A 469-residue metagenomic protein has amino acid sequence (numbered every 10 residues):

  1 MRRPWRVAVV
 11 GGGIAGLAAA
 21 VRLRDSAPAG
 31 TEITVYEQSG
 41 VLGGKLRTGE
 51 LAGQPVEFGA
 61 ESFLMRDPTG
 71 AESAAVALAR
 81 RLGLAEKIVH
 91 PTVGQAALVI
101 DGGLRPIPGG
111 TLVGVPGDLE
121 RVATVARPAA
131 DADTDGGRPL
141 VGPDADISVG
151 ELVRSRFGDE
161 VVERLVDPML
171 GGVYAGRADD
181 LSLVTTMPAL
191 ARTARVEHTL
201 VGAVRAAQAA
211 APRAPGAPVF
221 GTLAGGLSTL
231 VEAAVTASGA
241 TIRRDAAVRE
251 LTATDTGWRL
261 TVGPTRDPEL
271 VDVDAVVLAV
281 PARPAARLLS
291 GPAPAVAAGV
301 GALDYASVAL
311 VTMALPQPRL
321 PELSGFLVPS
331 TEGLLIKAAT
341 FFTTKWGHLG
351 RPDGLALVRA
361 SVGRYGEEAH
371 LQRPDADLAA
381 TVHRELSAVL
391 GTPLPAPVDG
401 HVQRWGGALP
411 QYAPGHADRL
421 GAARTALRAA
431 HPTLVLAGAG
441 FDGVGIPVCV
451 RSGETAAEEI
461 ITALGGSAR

Functional and structural regions predicted by a protein language model:
R2, T48-G49, I107-P116, L323 (+1 more regions): Conserved flavin/dinucleotide-binding core of flavoenzymes
R2-A15: Beta1/beta-strand and adjacent pyrophosphate-binding region of the FAD-binding site in flavoprotein oxidoreductases
A15, V41, R283: Conserved Rossmann-like nucleotide-cofactor binding loop
R24-L51: Glycine-rich FAD pyrophosphate-binding loop
A52-L140: Dinucleotide-binding Rossmann-like beta1-alpha1 core, especially the glycine-rich loop that anchors the ADP
T134-L251, G257: Active-site/ligand-binding neighborhood in enzyme catalytic cores
A246-R359, G363-Q372, A376, A388-V389: Mid-domain catalytic core of redox enzymes that form a hydrophobic substrate pocket/lid adjacent to a catalytic redox
